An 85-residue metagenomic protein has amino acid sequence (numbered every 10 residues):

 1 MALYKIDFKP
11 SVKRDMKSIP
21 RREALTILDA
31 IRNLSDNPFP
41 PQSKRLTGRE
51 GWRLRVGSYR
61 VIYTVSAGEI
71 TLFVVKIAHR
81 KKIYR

Functional and structural regions predicted by a protein language model:
M1-D7, S11-T26, V56, T64-R85: Enriched for short, Lys/Arg-rich terminal
D29-L54: A short, surface-exposed loop/turn module that caps and links secondary-structure elements
